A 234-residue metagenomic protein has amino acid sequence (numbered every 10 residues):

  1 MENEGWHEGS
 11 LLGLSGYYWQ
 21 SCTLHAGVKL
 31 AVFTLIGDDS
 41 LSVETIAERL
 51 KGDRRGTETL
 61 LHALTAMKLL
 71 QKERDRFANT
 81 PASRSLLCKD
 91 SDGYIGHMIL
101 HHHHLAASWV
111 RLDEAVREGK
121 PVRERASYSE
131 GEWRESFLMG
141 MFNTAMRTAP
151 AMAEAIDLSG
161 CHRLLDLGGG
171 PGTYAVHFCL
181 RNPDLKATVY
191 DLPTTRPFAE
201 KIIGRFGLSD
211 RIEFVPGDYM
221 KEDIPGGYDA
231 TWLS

Functional and structural regions predicted by a protein language model:
E2, E8-K29, T34-S40, R49 (+1 more regions): Conserved Class I S-adenosyl-L-methionine-dependent methyltransferase catalytic core
G160-G170: Conserved class I S-adenosyl-L-methionine
P171-N182: Conserved SAM-binding loop of SAM-dependent methyltransferases across substrates and taxa, primarily the Class I
K186-D191: Conserved SAM-binding motif I beta-strand of class I
A199-E200: Conserved SAM-binding loop
L208-Y219: Conserved SAM-binding strand-loop segment of SAM-dependent methyltransferases
M220-T231: A short acidic, Gly/Pro-enriched loop at the edge of an enzyme's catalytic core that lines a small-molecule cofactor
S234: Residues lining the SAM
